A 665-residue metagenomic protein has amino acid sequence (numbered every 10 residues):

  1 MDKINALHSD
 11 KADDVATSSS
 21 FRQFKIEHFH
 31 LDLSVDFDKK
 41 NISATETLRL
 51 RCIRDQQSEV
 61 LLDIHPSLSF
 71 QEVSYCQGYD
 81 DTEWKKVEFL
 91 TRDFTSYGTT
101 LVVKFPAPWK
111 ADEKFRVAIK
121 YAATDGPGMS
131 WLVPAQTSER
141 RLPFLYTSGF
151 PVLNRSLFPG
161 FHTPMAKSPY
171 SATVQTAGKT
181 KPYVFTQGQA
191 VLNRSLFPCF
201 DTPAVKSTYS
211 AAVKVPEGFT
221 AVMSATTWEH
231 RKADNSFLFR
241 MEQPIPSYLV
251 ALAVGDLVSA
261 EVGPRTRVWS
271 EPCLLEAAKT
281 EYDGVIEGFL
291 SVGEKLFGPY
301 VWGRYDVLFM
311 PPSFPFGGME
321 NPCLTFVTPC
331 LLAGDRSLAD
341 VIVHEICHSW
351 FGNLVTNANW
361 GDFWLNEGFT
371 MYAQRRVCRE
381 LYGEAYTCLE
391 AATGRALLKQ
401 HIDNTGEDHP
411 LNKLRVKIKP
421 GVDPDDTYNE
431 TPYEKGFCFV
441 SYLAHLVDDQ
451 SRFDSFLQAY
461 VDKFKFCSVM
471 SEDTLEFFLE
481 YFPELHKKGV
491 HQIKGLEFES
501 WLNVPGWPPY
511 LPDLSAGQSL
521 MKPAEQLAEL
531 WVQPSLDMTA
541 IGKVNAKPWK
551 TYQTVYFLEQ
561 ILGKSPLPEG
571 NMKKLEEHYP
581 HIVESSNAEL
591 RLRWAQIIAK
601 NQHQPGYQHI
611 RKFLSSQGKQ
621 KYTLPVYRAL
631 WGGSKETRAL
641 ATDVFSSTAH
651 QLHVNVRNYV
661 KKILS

Functional and structural regions predicted by a protein language model:
M1-V307, T405, Y428-T431: Acidic/His-enriched low-complexity segments
Q23, D38, A111, F150 (+13 more regions): Generic detector of ordered secondary-structure context
R51-D55, G352, R379, K600: Short helix-loop boundary/capping segments at the starts of domains
L68, L331-L332, A599: Hydrophobic pocket-lining residues within nucleotide cofactor-binding pockets
F219-V222, V447-Q450, G606: Substrate-binding/catalytic groove segments of enzymes that remodel or degrade extracellular structural polymers
F239, R267-S535: Hydrophobic alpha-helical and helix-loop surface patches within well-folded domains that function as non-catalytic
N429-E430, K435-G436, F453, V461-M470 (+1 more regions): Long, ordered, helix-rich scaffold segments
